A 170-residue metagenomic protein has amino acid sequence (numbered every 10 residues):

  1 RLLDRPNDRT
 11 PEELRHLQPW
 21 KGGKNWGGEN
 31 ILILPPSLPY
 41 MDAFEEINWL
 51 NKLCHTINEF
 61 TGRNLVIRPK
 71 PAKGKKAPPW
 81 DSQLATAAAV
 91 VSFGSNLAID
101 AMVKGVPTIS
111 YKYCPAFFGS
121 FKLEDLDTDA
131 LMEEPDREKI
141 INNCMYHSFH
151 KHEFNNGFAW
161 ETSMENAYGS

Functional and structural regions predicted by a protein language model:
R1-G28, A43-F44, G119-S170: Leloir-type glycosyltransferase catalytic cores
G23-G28, N58-G62, S82-T86: Flexible, charged surface loops at secondary-structure boundaries
L34-P39, F44-D81: Catalytic donor nucleotide-activated moiety binding site of glycosyltransferases and closely related
S37-P39, C114-F117: Short loop/turn segments at secondary-structure transitions that flank enzyme active sites
T56-F60, P115-F118, E133-D136: Glycine-rich loops and low-complexity Gly/Arg-rich segments that provide flexible linkers or classic glycine-based
R63-T108, Y113-P115: Donor nucleotide-activated moiety binding/catalytic core segment of transferases that use nucleotide-activated donors
